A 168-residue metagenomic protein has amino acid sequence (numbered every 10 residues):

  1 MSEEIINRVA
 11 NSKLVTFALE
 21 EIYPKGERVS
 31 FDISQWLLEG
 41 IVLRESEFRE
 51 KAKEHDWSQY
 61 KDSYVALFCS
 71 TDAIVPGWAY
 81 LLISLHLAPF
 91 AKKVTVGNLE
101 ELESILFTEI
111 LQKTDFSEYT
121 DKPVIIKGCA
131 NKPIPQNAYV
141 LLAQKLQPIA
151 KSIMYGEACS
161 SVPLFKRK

Functional and structural regions predicted by a protein language model:
M1-I74, S84, I149-S152, G156-E157 (+1 more regions): N-terminal, charge-rich interaction modules
V42, S104-K113, Q136, A143: Peripheral peptide segments
F48, A52-K53, G128, N137-A138 (+1 more regions): A domain-level signal for the structural core that forms small-molecule/cofactor-binding pockets and catalytic centers
Y64-S70, T95-G97, P123-C129: Short glycine-rich or small-residue beta-strand-to-loop segments that form or flank ligand, phosphate, metal/Fe-S
S70-G77, C129-Q136, S160: Gly/Ser/Thr-rich loops at beta-strand to alpha-helix junctions that form or flank small-molecule/cofactor-binding
A79-E118, G156-S161: Long, charge-dense
L82-L87, Y139-Q147: Short, non-transmembrane amphipathic alpha-helical segments
F116-V140: Extended, charge-rich low-complexity interaction segments
